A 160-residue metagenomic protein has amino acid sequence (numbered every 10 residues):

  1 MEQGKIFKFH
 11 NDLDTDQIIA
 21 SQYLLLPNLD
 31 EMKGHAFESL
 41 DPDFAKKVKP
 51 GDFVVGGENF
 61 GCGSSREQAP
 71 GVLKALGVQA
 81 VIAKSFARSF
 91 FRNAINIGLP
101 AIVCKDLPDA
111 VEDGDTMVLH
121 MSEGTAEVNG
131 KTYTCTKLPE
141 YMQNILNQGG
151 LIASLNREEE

Functional and structural regions predicted by a protein language model:
M1, F53, P139-Y141: Short hydrophobic "helix-edge" motifs at membrane interfaces and signal-peptide entry regions
M1-L26: Polybasic, low-complexity association/targeting segments
D12, S64, G149-L151: Conformational gate/switch positions in structured elements
Q17, E31, H35, N93 (+2 more regions): Alpha-helical scaffold segments in soluble metabolic enzymes
I19-E123: Feature captures the catalytic cores and cofactor-binding loops of soluble hydro-lyases/lyases that act on carboxylate
I97-E160: Acidic, glycine-rich flexible loop/linker segments
